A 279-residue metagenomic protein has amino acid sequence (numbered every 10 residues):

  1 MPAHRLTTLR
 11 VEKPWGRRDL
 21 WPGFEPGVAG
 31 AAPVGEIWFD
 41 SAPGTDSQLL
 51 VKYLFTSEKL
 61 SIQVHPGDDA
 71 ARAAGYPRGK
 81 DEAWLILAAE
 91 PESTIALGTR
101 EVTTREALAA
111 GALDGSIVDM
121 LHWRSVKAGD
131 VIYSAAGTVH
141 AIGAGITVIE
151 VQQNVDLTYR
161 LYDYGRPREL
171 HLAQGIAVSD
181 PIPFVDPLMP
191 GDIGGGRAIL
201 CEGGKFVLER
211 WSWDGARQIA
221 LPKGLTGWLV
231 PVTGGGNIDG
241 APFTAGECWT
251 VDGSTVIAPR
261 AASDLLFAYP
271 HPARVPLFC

Functional and structural regions predicted by a protein language model:
M1-T103, Y164-V185, L208, A268 (+1 more regions): Transition-metal
V51-Y53, L60, Y76, E82-L85 (+4 more regions): His/acidic/aromatic-lined binding-pocket segments of jelly-roll/cupin-type domains and related regulatory beta-sandwich
A71-A73, V139-A144, I149-Q152, I219-L221 (+2 more regions): Short beta-strand His + acidic residue motifs that chelate non-heme Fe in jelly-roll/DSBH and cupin folds
E82-L85, A141-Y164, A262-C279: A short hydrophobic beta-strand segment most commonly corresponding to one strand of the jelly-roll/cupin
E92-K127, P222-A245: A short beta-strand-loop-beta hairpin characteristic of the jelly-roll/cupin
A112, M120, V131-Y133, V139-P187: An exposed, glycine/acidic-rich loop-and-rim segment of catalytic or binding clefts
L121-Y133, I142, T147, N237-A258: Short acidic-glycine-tyrosine-enriched beta hairpin
Y159-T226: C-terminal amphipathic alpha-helical segment
